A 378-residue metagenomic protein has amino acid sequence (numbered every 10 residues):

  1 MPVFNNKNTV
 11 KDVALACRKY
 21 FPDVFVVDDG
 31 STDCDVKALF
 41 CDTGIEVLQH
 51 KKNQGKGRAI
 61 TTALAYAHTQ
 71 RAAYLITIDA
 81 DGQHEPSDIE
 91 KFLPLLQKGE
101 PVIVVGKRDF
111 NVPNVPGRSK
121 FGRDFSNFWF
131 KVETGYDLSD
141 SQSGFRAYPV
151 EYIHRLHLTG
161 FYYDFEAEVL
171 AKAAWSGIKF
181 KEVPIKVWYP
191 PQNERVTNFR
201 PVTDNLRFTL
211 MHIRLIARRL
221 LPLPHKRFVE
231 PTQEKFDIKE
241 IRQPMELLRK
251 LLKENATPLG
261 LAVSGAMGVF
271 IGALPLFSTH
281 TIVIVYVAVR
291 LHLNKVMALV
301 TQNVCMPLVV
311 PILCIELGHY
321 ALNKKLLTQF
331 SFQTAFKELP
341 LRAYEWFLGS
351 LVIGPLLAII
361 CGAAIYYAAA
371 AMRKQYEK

Functional and structural regions predicted by a protein language model:
F4-K19: Short, well-formed alpha-helical segments that are part of the catalytic scaffolds of diverse glycosyltransferases
A16-V26, I45: Short loop->beta transition adjacent to catalytic acidic/histidine clusters or analogous donor-positioning motifs
D28-K37, G82: A conserved acidic beta->alpha catalytic loop
K52-Q54, R58-T69, P86-Y163, P190-F199 (+1 more regions): Acceptor/aglycone-binding surface of glycosyltransferases and processive sugar-polymer synthases
A72-Q83: Short beta-strand-to-loop acidic/aromatic patch adjacent to the donor-nucleotide binding site
G160, E168-L248: Hydrophobic helical membrane-anchoring modules
A273-V300, V304-C314: Transmembrane helix boundary and interhelical junction motifs in multipass membrane proteins
F336-Y366, A370: C-terminal binding/interaction regions
